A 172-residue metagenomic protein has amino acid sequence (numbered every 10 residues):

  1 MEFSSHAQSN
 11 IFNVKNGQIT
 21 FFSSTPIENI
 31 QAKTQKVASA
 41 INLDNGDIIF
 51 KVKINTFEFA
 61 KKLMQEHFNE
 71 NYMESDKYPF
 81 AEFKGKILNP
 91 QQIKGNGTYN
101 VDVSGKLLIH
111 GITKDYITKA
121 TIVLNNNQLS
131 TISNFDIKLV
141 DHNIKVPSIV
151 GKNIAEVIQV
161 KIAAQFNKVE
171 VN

Functional and structural regions predicted by a protein language model:
M1-H6: C-terminal segment of classical bacterial N-terminal signal peptides
A7-N172: Low-complexity, acidic/polar, glycine-enriched regions of mature
